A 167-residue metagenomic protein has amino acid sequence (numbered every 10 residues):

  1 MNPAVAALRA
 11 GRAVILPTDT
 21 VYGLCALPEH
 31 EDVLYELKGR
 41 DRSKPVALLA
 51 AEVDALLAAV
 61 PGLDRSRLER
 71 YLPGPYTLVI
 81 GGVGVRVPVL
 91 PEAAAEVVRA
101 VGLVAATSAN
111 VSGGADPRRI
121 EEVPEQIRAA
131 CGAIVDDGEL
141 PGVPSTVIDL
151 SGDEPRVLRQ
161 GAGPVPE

Functional and structural regions predicted by a protein language model:
M1-E167: Active-site-adjacent structural elements in enzyme catalytic cores
